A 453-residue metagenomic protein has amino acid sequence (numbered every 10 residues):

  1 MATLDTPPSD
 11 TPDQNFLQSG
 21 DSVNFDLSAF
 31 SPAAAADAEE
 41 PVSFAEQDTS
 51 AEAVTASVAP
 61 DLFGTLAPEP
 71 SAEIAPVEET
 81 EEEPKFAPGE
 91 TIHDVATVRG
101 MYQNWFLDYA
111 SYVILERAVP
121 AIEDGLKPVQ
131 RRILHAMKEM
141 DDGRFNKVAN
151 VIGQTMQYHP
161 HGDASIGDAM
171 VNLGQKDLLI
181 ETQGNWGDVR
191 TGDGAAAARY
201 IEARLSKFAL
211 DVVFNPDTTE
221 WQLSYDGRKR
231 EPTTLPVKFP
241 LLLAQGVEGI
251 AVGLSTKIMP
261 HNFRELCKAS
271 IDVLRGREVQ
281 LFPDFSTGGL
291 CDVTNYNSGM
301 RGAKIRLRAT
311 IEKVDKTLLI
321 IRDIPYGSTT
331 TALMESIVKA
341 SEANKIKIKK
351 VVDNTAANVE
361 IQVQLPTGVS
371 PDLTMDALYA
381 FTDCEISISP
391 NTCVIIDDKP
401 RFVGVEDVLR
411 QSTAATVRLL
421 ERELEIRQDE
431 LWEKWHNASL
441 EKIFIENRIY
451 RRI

Functional and structural regions predicted by a protein language model:
A2-G302, Q362: Catalytic phosphate-handling regions of large nucleic-acid enzymes and associated NTPases
D61-R99, F106, I114, A118-V119 (+6 more regions): Long, charged, helix-rich clamp/arm modules that form nucleic acid-engaging surfaces of large nucleic-acid-processing
R204-A209, V213-P216, A332-S336, Y379-I386: Long amphipathic alpha-helical segments
P236-V237, G302-T310, S341-K349: Short amphipathic beta-strand starts and helix->beta connectors
K238, N295, I305-A309, T317-D323: Conserved catalytic-core segments of large NTP-driven translation/proteostasis enzymes
L266, L333-S336, T374: Hydrophobic side chains in well-ordered alpha-helices
L274-E278, S341-K345, Y379-S387: A common structural junction motif
K316-N354: Long hydrophobic segments that form regular secondary structure
